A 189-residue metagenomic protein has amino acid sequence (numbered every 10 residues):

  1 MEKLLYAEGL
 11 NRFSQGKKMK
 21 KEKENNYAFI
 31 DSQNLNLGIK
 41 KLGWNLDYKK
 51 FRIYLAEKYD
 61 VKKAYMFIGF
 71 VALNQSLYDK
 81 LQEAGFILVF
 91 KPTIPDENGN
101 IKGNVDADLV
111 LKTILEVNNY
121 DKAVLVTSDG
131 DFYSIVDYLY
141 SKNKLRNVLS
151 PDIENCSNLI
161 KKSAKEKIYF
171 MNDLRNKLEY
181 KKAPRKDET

Functional and structural regions predicted by a protein language model:
M1-T189: Terminal and domain-boundary accessory regions
